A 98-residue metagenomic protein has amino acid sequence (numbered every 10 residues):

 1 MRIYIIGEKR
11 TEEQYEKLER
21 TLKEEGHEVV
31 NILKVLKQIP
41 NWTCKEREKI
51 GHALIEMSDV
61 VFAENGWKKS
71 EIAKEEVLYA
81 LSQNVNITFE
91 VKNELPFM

Functional and structural regions predicted by a protein language model:
M1-M98: Conserved catalytic or regulatory cores that recognize and/or transform ribose-phosphate-containing ligands
